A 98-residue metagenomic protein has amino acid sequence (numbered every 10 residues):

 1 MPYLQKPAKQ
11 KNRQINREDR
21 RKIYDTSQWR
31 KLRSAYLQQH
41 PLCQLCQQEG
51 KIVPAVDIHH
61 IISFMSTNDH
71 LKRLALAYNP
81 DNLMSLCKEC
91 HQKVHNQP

Functional and structural regions predicted by a protein language model:
M1, S34, P80-L83: Generic N-terminal initiation segments characterized by hydrophobic and/or small/turn-forming residues
M1-K31, Q47-P54: A boundary/linker detector
R13, I62-S63, V94, P98: Intrinsic structural disorder/low-complexity segments
R20, S34, L74-A77: Short N-terminal micro-motifs specific to bacterial/archaeal maturation and metal-cluster initiation sites
Q28-M65, E89: Short cysteine-rich loop/turn motifs with clustered Cys
G50-K51, P80-P98: Short Cys/His-centered divalent metal-binding micro-motifs
M65-N82: Short linker/helix segments within small regulatory modules
